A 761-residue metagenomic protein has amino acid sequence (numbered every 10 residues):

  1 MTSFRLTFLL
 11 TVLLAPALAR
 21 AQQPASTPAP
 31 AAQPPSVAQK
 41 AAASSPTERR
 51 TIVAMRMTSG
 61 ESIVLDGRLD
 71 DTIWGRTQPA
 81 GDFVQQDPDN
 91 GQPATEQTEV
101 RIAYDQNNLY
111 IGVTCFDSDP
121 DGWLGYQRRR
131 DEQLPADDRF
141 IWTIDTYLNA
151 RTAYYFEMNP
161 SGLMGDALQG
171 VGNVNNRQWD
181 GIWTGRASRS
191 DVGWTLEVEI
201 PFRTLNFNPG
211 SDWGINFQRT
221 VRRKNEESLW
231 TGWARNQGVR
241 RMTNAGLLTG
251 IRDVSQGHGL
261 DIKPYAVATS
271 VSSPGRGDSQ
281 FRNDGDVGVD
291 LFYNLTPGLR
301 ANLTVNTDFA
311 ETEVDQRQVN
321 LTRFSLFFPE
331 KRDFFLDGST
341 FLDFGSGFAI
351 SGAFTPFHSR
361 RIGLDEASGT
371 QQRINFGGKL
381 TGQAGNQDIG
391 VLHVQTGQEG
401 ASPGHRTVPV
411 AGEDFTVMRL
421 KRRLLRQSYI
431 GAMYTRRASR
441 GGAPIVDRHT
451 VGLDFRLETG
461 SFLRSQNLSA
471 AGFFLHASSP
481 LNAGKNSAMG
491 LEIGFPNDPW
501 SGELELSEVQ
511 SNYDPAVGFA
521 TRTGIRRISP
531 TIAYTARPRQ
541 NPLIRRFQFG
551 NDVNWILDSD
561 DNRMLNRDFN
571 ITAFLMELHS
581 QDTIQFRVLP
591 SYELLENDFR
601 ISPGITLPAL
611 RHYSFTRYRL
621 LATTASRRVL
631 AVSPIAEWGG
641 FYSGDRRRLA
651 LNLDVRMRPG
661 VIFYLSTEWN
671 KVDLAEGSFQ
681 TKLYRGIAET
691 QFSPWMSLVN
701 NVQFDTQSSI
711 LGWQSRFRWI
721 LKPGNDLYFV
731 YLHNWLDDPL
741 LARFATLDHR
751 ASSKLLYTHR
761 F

Functional and structural regions predicted by a protein language model:
M1-L6: Positively charged n-region of N-terminal signal peptides that target proteins for export
T7-P16: Bacterial N-terminal signal peptides
A17-A21: Sec/Tat signal peptide C-region and signal peptidase I cleavage site
Q22-R423, A432, I445: Structural preference for beta-rich elements and adjacent junctions enriched in aromatics
Y110, T195, F207, D261 (+13 more regions): Membrane-spanning beta-strand positions in outer-membrane beta-barrel proteins
A234-S255, G397-R464, D582-G639, R648 (+1 more regions): Outer-membrane beta-barrel transmembrane domain signature of Gram-negative proteins, especially the mid-to-C-terminal
P264, G285-L291, L299, V305 (+7 more regions): Extended, hydrophobic alpha-helical segments in both membrane/secreted and soluble proteins
R373, S461-L468, G472-F761: Exposed, low-structure sequence patches enriched in small/polar residues
